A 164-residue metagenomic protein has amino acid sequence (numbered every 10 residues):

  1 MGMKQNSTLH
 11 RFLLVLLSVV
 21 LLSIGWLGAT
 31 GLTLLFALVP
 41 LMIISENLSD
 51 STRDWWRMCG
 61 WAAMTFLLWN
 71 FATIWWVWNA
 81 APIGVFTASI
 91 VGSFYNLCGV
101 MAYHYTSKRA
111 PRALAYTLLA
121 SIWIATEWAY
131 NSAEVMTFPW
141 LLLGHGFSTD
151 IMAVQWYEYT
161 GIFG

Functional and structural regions predicted by a protein language model:
G2-G164: Membrane-embedded alpha-helical bundles of multi-pass enzymes that act on lipidic or dolichyl-linked glycan substrates
